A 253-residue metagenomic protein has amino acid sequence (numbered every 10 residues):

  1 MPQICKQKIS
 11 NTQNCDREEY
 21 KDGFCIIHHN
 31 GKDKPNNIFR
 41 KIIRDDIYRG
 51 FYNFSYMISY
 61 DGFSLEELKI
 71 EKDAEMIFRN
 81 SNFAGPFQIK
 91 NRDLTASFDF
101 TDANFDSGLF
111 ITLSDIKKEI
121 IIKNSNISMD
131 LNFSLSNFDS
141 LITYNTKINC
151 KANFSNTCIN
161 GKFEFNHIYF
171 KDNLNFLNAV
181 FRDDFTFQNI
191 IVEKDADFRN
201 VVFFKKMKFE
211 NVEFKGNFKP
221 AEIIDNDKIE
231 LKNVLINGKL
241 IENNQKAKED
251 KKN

Functional and structural regions predicted by a protein language model:
M1-N253: N-terminal leader/targeting and pre-domain segments
